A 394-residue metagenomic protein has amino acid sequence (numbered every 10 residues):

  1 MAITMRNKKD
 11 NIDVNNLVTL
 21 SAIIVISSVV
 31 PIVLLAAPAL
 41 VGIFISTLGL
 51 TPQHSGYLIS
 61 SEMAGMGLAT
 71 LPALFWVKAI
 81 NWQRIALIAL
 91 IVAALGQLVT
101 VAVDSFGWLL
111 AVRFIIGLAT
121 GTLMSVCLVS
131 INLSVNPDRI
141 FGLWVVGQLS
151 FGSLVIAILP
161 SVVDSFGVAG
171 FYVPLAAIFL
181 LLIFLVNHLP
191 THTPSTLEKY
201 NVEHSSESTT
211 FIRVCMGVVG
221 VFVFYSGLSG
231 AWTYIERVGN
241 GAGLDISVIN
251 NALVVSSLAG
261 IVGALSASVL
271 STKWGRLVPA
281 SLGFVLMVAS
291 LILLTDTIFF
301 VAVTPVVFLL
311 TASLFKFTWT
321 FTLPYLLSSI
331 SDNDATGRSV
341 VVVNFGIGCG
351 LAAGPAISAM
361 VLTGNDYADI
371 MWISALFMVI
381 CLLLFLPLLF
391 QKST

Functional and structural regions predicted by a protein language model:
P38, R213-V254, L258-V262: Extracytoplasmic gate region of multi-pass secondary transporters
L68-S105: Conserved MFS/SLC helix-loop-helix module at the cytosolic interface between two early adjacent transmembrane helices
A69-W82, G263-R276, L362: Helix-to-loop junctions at the C-terminal end of transmembrane segments in multipass secondary transporters
F106, V112-G147: Cytoplasmic helix-loop-helix junction between adjacent transmembrane helices in 12-TM secondary transporters
G121-V135, T318-D334: Intracellular juxtamembrane helix-capping segments at the cytosolic ends of symmetry-related transmembrane helices
S134, L143-T191: Helix-loop-helix hairpin linking two adjacent transmembrane segments in secondary transporters
L277-L326: C-terminal transmembrane helical hairpin of 12-TM major facilitator-type secondary transporters
N333-Y367, S374: A late C-terminal transmembrane helix in Major Facilitator Superfamily
